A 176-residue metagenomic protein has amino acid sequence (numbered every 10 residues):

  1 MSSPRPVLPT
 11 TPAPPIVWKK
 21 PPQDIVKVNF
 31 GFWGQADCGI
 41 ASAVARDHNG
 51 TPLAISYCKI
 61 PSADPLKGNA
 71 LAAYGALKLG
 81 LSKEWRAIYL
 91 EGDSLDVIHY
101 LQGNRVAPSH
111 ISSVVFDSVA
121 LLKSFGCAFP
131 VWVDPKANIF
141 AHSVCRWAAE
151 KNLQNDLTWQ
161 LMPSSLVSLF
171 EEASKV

Functional and structural regions predicted by a protein language model:
M1-V176: Primary recognition of RNase H-like, Mg2+-dependent phosphodiesterase/nuclease domains
